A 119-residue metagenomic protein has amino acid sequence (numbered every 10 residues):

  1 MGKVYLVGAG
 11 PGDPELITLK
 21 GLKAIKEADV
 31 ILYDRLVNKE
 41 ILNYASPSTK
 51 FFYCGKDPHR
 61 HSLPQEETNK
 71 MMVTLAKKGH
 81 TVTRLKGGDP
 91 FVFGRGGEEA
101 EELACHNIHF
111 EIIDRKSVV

Functional and structural regions predicted by a protein language model:
M1-A9, L19-I113: Class I S-adenosyl-L-methionine
P11-D13: N-terminal beta1-alpha1 ligand-phosphate binding loop
L16: Short, acidic/polar
K116-V119: Conserved small/polar residues in nucleotide/adenosyl-binding loops
